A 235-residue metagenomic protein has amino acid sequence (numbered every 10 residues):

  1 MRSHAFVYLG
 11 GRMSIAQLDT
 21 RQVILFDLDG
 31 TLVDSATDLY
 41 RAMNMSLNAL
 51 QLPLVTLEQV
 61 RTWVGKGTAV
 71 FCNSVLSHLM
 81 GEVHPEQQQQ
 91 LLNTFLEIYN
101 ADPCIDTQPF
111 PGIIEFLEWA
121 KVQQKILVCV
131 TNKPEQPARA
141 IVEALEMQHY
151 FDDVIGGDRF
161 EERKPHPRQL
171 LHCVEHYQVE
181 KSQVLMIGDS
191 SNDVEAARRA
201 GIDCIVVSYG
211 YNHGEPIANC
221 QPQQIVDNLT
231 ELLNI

Functional and structural regions predicted by a protein language model:
R2-Q22, E135, R139-I235: Asp-based, Mg2+/Mn2+-dependent phosphohydrolase catalytic module
S14-T62: Active-site neighborhood of HAD-like aspartate-dependent phosphohydrolases
Y40, N44, G65-N73, L92 (+2 more regions): An amphipathic alpha-helix signature
M43, F116-V142: Substrate-recognition element of Asp-dependent hydrolases with the DxDx(T/V) motif
S46-L47, G67-V83, I141, C173-V174: Helix-loop "lid/cap" segments that line or gate small-molecule binding pockets
V75-E115: Metal-dependent phosphoesterase signature
I114-K121, V194-R198: Surface-exposed amphipathic alpha-helices with a cationic face
